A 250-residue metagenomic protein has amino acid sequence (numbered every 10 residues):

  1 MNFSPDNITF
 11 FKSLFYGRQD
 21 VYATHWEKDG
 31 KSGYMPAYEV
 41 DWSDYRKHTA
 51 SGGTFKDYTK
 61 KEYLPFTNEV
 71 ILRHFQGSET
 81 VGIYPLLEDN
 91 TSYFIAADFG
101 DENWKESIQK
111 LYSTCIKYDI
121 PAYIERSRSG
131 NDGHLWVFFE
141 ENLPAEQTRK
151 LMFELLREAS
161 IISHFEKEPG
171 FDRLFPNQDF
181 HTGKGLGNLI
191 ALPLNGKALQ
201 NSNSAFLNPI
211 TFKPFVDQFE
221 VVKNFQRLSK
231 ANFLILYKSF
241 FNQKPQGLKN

Functional and structural regions predicted by a protein language model:
M1-N131, F138-R157, I161: Signature for HUH/AEP ssDNA processing cores
Q76-Y112, E140-N250: DNA replication initiation modules
